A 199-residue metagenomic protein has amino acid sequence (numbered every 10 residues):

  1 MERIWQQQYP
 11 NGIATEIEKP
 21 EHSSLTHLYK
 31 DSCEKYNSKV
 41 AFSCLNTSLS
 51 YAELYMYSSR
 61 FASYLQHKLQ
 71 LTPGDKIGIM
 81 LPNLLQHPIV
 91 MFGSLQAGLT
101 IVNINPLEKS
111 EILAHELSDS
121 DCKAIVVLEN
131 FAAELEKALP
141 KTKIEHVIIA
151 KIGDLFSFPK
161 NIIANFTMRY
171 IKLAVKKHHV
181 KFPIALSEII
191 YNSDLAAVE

Functional and structural regions predicted by a protein language model:
M1-H22: Flexible, non-catalytic linker and terminal segments flanking ANL/adenylate-forming cores
R3-Q6, H27-S50: AMP-dependent adenylate-forming
E21, S38-T72, G78-L84, P88-F92 (+2 more regions): Conserved AMP-binding/adenylate-forming core of the ANL superfamily
G98: Structured binding elements
V102, V126, H146-I148: Hydrophobic/aromatic beta-strand patches that form the interior of the parallel beta-sheet core in alpha/beta enzyme
E108-P140, F156-F158: Conserved ATP-dependent adenylate/AMP-binding module captured primarily in the ANL superfamily
E136-E199: ANL superfamily adenylate-forming
